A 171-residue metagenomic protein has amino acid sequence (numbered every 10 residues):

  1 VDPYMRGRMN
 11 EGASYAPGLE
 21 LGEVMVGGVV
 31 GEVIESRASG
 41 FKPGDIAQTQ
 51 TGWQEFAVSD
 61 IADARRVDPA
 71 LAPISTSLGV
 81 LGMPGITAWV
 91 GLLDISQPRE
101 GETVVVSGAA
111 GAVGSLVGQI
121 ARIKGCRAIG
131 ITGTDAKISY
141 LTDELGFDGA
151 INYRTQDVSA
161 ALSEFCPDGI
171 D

Functional and structural regions predicted by a protein language model:
V1, G7-G52: Glycine-rich beta-strand-centered segment in the early N-terminal region that forms part of a ligand/cofactor-binding
R8, G91, A161: Residues that scaffold the ATP/ADP-binding catalytic core of kinase and kinase-like folds
M25-E32, K42-G108: NAD(P)H dinucleotide-binding glycine-rich loop of Rossmann-like/cofactor-binding domains, especially the beta1-alpha1
A38, I95, L141, E164-F165: A general structural signal for stabilizing positions within well-ordered secondary structure
G44, G101, F147, P167-D171: Local beta-strand N-terminus motif with an aromatic residue
L78, G82-V158: Mid-domain Rossmann-like dinucleotide-binding core that forms the NAD(H)/NADP(H) cofactor-binding site
V158-D168: Short amphipathic alpha-helix with an adjacent loop that forms part of the alpha/beta core around
